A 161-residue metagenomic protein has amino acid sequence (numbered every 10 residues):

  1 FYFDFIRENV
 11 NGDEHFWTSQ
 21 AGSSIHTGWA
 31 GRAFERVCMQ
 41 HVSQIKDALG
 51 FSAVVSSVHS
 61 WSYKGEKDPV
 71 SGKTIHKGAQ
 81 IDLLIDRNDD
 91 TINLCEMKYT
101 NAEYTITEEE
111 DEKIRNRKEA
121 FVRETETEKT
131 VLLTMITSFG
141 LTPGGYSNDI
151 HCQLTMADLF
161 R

Functional and structural regions predicted by a protein language model:
F1-Q80: Accessory nucleic acid-recognition modules appended to NTPase machines
Y2, L94-E96, I106, G145-N148: Short conserved micro-motifs at the rims of enzyme active sites and ligand-binding pockets
V42, I81-N101, I114, L133: Conserved catalytic cores of phosphodiester-cleaving nucleases, focusing on short active-site segments
G72, E109, P143-G144: Short glycine/threonine-rich loop-to-helix capping motif typified by GTGT followed within a few residues by an Asp-Pro
T100-A120: Mg2+/Mn2+-dependent nuclease catalytic core
E119-K129: Arginine/glycine-rich "motif VI" loop of SF2 helicases in the C-terminal RecA-like domain
T127-R161: Domain-level recognition of nuclease-like catalytic cores that cleave nucleotide substrates
